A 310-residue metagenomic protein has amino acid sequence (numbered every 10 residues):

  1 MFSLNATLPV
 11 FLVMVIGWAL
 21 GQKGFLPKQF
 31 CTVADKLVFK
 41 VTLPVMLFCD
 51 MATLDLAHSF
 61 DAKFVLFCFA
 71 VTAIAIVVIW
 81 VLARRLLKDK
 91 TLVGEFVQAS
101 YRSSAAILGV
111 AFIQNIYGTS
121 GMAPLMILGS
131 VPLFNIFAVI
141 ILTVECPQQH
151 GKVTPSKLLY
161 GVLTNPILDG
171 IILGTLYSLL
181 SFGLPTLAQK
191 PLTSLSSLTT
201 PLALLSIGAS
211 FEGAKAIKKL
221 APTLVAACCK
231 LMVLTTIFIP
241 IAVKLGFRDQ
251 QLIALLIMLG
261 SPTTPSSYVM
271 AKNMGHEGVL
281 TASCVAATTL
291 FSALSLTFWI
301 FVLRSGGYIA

Functional and structural regions predicted by a protein language model:
M1-A310: Alpha-helical transmembrane segments of multi-pass small-molecule/ion transporters
